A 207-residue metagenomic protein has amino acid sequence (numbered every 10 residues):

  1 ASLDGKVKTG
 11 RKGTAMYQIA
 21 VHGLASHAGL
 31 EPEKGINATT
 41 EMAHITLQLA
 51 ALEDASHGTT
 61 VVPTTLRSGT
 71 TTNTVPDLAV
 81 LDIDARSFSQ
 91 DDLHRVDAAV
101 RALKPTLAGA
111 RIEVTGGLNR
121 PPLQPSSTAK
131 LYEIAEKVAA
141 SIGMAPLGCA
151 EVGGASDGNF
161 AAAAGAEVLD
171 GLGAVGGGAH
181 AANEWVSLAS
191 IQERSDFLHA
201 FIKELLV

Functional and structural regions predicted by a protein language model:
S2-R11, A15-V207: Metal-dependent amide/peptide-bond hydrolase catalytic core, centered on the "pita-bread" metallohydrolase fold
